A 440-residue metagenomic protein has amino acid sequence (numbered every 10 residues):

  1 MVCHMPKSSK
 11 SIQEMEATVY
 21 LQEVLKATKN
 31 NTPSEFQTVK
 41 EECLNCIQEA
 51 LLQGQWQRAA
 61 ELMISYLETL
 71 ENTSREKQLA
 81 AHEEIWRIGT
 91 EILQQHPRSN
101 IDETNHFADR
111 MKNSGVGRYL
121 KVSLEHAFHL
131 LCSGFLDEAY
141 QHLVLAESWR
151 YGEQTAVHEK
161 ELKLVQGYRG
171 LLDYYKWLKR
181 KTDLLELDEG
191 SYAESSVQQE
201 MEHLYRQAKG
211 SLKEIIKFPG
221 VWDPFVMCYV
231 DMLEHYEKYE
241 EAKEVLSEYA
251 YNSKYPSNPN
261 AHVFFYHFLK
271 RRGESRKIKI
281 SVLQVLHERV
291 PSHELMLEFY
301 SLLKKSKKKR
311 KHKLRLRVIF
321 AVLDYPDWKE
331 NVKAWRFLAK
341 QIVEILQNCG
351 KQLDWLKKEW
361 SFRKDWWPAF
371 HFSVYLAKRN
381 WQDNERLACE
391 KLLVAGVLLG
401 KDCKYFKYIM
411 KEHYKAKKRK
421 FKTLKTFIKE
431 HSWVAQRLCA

Functional and structural regions predicted by a protein language model:
M1-T18, V39-C43, A50, A242-K243 (+3 more regions): Long C-terminal extensions of eukaryotic subunits of large macromolecular complexes
S11-T38, P97-R110, E202-K213: Acidic/polar, low-complexity linker and loop regions
T32, T69-A80, A108-Y119, W149-L162 (+2 more regions): Flexible helix-coil transition and linker loops at the boundaries of alpha-helical arrays
T38-E41, L79-Q95, V116-G134, V144 (+7 more regions): Amphipathic alpha-helical repeat scaffolds of TPR domains
E41-R58, A127: Alpha-helical segment of the N-proximal tetratricopeptide repeat
Q53, H96-R98, S133, K176 (+4 more regions): Structural motif corresponding to the intra-repeat A-B loop/turn of tetratricopeptide repeats
I64, S99-S114, E138-S148, L184-I215 (+4 more regions): Alpha-helical repeat scaffolds
T73, S99-N100, S114-K121, L136-D137 (+10 more regions): Alpha-solenoid repeat scaffolds
